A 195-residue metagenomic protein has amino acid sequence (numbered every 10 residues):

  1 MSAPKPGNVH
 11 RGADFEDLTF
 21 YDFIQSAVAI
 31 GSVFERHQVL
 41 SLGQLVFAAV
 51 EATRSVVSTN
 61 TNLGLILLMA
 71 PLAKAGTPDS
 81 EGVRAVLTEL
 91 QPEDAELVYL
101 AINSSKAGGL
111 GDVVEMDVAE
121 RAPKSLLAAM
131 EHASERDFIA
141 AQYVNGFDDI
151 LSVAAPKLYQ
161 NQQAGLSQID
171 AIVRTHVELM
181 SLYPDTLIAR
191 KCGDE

Functional and structural regions predicted by a protein language model:
M1-V39, G76-E195: Phosphate-rich cofactor/ligand-interacting catalytic cores and adjacent structured alpha/beta frameworks
S32-D79: Long, hydrophobic/aromatic-enriched structural stretches that serve as scaffold segments
